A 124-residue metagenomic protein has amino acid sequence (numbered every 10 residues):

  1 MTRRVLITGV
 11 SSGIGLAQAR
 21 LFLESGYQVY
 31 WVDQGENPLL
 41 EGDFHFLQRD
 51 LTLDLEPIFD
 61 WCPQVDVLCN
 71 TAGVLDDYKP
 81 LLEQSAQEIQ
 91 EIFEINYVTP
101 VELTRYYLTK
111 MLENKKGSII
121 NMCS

Functional and structural regions predicted by a protein language model:
S11, A19: N-terminal Rossmann NAD(P)H-binding glycine-rich loop of SDR-like oxidoreductase domains
S25-L39: Conserved glycine-rich Rossmann-like NAD(P)H-binding loop of the short-chain dehydrogenase/reductase
G42-D54: Rossmann-fold cofactor-recognition segment
A72-D77: Conserved NAD(P)H cofactor-binding loop of Rossmann-fold oxidoreductase domains
K79-L81, E88-Q90: Substrate-binding pocket helix/loop in short-chain dehydrogenase/reductase
T104-R105: A short, exposed helix-loop element centered on a Lys and neighboring polar residues
S124: Residue(s) in the substrate-gating loop at a strand-loop-helix junction that position the organic substrate next
